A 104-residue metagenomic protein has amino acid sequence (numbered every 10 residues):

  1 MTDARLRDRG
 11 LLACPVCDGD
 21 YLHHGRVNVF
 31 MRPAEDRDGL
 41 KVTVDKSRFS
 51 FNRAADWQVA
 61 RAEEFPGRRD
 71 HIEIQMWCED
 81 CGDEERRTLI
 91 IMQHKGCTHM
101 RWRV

Functional and structural regions predicted by a protein language model:
M1, D8-L12, G19-R68: Short recognition patches in nucleic-acid-associated and regulatory proteins
M1-R5, A55-E79, R87-V104: Short, intrinsically disordered terminal segments enriched in charged and Pro/Gly residues
C14-C17, C78-C81: Short cysteine-rich clusters marking metal-coordination/redox-active sites
L22-H24, E84-I91: Short, non-ligating residues that shape and space the ligands of small metal-coordination modules and catalytic
E35-R37, C81-R87: Intrinsically disordered, low-complexity coil segments
